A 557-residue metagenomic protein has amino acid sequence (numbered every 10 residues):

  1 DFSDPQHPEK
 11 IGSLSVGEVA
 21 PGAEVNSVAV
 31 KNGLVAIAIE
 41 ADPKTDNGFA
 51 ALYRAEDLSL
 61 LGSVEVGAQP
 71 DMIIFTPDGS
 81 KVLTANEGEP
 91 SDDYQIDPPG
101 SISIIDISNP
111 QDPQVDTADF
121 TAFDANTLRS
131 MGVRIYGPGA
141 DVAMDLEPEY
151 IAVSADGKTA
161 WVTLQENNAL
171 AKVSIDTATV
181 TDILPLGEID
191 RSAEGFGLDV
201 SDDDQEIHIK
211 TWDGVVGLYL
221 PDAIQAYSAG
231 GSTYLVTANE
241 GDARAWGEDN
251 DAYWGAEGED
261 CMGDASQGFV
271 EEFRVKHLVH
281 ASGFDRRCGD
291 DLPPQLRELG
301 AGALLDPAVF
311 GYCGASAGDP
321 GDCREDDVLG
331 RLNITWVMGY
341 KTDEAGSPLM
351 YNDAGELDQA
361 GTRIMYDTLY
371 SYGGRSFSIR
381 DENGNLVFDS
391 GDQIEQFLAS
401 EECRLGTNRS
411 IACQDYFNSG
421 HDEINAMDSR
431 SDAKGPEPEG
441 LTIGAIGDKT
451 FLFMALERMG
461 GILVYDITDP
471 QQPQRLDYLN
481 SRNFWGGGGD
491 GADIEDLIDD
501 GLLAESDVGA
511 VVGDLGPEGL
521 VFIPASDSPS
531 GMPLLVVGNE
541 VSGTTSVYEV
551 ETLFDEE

Functional and structural regions predicted by a protein language model:
D1-E557: Beta-sheet-rich non-transmembrane sensory/scaffold domains
